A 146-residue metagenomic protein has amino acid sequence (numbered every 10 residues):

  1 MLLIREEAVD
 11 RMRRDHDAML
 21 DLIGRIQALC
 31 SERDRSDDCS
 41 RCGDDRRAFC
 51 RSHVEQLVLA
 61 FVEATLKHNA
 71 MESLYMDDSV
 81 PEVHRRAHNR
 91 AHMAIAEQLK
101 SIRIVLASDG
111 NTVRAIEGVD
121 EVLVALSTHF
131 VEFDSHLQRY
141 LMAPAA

Functional and structural regions predicted by a protein language model:
M1-A146: Small-residue-biased structural context
